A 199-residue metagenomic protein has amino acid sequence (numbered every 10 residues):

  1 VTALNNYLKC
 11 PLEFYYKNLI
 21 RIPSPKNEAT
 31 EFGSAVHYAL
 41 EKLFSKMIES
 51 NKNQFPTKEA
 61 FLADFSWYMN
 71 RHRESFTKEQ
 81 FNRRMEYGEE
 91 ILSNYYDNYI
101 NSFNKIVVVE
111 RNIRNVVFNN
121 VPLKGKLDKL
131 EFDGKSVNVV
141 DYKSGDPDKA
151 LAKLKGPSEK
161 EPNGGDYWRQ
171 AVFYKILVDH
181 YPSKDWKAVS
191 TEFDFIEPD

Functional and structural regions predicted by a protein language model:
V1, Y16-P25, M47-E49, N70-K78 (+1 more regions): Glycine- and acidic
V1-K46: C-terminal, charged and often intrinsically disordered regions of DNA end-processing helicases and nucleases
L8, A29, G33, F81 (+4 more regions): Active-site-proximal structural scaffolding
L8-Y16, L62, S136-D148, D194: Active-site-adjacent bridging/hinge elements
C10, V36-H37, G88, K129 (+2 more regions): A residue-level signal for conserved active-site and pocket-lining positions in enzyme catalytic cores
F32, N53-D64, I106, D148-A150 (+1 more regions): Substrate-binding beta-hairpin/strand module that engages nucleic acids
A39-N112, V116-V117: A non-catalytic, helix-rich entry segment at domain boundaries
V108-P182: Non-catalytic protein-protein interaction segments used by genome-maintenance enzymes to assemble and couple activities
